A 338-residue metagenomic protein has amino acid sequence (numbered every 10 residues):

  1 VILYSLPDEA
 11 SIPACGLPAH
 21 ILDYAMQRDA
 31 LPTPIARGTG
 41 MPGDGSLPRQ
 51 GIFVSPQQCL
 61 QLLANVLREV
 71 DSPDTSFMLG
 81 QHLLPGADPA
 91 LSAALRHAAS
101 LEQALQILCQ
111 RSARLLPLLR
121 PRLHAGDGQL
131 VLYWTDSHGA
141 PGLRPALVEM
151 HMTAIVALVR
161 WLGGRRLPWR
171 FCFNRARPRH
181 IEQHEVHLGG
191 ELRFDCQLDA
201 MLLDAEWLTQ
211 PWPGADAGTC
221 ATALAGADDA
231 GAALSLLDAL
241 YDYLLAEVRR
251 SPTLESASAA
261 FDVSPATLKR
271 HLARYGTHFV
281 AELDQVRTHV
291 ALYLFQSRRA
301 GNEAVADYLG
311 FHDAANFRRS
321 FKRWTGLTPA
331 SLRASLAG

Functional and structural regions predicted by a protein language model:
V1-G128: N-terminal low-complexity or simple alpha-helical regulatory segments that function as activation/interaction modules
A10, R144-P145, K322: Alpha-helix N-cap/helix-initiation motif
Y24-A25, I35, V66, L108 (+5 more regions): Broad structural signal for hydrophobic residues in well-ordered alpha-helices, predominantly aliphatic
D29, T39, V70, S112 (+5 more regions): A broad structural signal for alpha-helix termini and local helix breaks/kinks
M41, S55, A64, P85-A200 (+1 more regions): N-terminal regulatory/effector-sensing and dimerization cores that precede helix-turn-helix DNA-binding domains
R177-G338: Extended mid-to-C-terminal alpha-helical interaction segments
